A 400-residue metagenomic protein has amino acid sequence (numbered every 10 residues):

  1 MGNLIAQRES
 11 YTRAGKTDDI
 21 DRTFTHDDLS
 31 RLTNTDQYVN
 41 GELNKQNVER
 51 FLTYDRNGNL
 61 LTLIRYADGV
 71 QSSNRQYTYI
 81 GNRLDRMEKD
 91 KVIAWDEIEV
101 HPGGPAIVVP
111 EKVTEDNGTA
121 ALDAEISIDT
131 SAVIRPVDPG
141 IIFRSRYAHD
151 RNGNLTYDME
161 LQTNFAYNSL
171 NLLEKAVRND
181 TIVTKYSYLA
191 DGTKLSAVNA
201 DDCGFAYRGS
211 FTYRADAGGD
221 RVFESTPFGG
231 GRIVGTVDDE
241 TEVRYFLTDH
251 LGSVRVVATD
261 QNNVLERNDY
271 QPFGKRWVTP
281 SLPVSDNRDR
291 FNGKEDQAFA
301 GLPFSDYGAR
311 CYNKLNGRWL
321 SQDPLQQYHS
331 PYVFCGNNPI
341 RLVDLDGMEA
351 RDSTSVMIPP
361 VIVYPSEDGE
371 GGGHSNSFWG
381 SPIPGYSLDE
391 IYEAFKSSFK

Functional and structural regions predicted by a protein language model:
M1-R244, P280-N287: Acidic/glycine-rich beta-solenoid
G2, L189, Y207, D286 (+4 more regions): Short, solvent-exposed loop/turn segments at the edges of secondary structure
N3, D27, D55, D150 (+7 more regions): Acidic active-site catalytic centers that drive phospho-/nucleotidyl reactions and related ester hydrolyses
V39, D68, A200-D201, D260-N262 (+2 more regions): Acidic glycine-/aspartate-rich tracts in secreted/extracellular proteins
R75, C203, V237-G308, I340-L342: A motif-centric feature for acidic-aromatic and gly/ser/thr-rich catalytic loops and repeats
E99-T130, D346-K400: Low-complexity, glycine/serine/proline-rich disordered segments that function as export/translocation leaders
G153-T156, F165, R232, V254-A258 (+3 more regions): Conserved catalytic-core segments centered on acid/base and nucleophilic motifs
N262-T279, G308-R310, K314-V356, I362 (+1 more regions): Short turn/helix-capping motifs enriched in Asx and small/polar residues
